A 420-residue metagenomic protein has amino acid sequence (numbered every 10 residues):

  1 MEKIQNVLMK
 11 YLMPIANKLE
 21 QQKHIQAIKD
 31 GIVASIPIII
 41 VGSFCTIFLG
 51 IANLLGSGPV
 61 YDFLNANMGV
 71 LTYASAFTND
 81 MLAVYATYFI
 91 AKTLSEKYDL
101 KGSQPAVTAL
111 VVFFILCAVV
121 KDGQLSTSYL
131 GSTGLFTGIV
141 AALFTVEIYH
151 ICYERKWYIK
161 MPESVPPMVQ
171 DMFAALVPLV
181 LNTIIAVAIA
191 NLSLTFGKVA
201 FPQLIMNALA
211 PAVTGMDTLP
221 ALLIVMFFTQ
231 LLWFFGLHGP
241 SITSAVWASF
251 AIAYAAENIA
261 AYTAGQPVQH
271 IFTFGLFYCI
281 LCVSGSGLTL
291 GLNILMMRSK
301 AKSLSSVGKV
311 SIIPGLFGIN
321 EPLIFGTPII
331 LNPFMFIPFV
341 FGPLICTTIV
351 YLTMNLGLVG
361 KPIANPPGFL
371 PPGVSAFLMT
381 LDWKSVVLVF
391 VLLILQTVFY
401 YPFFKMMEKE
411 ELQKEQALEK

Functional and structural regions predicted by a protein language model:
E2-L19, Y61, N65, I259-V268 (+4 more regions): Transmembrane alpha-helical segments and their short flanking loops that form helix-hairpins/helix-helix interfaces
N17-I159, I330: Early transmembrane hairpin of solute transport permeases
K23, A27-F48, F136-F144, D171-S193 (+3 more regions): Core transmembrane alpha-helical segments of multi-pass membrane transporters/permeases
K23, A83-K97, V107-V111, A264-F334 (+1 more regions): Alpha-helical membrane segments and immediately flanking helix-loop junctions that form or couple to the substrate/ion
V41, A83, T87, A91 (+22 more regions): Alpha-helical transmembrane segments in multi-pass membrane proteins
V60-Y73, P202-L209, P267-T273, L295-S306 (+1 more regions): Short juxtamembrane and helix-loop transition motifs at transmembrane-helix boundaries in membrane proteins
G102, V119-P220: Membrane-interface helix-loop-helix junctions at boundaries between adjacent transmembrane segments
V180-S299: Generic multipass alpha-helical transmembrane bundles of integral membrane proteins
